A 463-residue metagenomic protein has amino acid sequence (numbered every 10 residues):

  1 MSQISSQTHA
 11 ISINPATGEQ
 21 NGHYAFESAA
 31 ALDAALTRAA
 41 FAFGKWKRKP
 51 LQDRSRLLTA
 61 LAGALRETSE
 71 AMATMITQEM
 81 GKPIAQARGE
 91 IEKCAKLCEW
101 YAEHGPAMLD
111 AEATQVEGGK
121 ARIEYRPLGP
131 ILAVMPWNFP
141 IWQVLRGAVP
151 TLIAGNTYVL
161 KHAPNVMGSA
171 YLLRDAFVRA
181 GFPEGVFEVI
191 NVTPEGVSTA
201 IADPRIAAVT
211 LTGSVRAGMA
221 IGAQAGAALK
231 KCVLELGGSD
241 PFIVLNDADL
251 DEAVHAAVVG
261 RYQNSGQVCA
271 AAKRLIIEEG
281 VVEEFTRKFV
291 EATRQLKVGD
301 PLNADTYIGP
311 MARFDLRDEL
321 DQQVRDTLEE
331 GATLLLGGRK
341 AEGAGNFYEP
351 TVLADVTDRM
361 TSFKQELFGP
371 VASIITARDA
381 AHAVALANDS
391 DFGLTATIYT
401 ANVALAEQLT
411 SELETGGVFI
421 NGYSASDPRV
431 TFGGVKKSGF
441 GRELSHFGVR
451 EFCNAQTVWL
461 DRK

Functional and structural regions predicted by a protein language model:
M1-K120: N-terminal Rossmann-like NAD(P)+-binding subdomain of aldehyde/semialdehyde dehydrogenases
Q7-A10, A272, L394: Short loop/turn microsegments at loop-to-beta-strand junctions
N14-H23, I206, I243, K297 (+3 more regions): Conserved C-terminal structural/oligomerization subdomain of aldehyde/semialdehyde dehydrogenase
G18, R54, I76, C98 (+9 more regions): Residue-level signal for inorganic ion chemistry
Q20-E27, A42-R48, A133, F242-V244 (+5 more regions): Short, well-ordered beta-strand elements within core beta-sheets of diverse protein domains
D110, T114-E252, A377: Rossmann-like NAD(P) dinucleotide-binding subdomain of oxidoreductase/dehydrogenase enzymes
T157-V159, L334, G417: A short hydrophobic/small-residue beta-strand
R216-T357, I420: ALDH superfamily catalytic-core signature
